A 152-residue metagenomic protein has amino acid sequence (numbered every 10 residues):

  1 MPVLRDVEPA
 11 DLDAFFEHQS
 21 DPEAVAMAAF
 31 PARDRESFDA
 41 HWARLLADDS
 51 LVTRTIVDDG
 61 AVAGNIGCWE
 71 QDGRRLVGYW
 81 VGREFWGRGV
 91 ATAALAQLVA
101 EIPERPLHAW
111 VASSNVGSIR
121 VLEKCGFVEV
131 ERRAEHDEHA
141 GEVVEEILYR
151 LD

Functional and structural regions predicted by a protein language model:
M1-D13, E17-E23, T53-D152: Acyl-donor (CoA/ACP) binding surface of acyl/acetyltransferases
E23-A43: Conserved GNAT-fold acetyl-CoA-binding loop/helix
L45-S50: Short loop/turn motifs at secondary-structure junctions and domain boundaries
